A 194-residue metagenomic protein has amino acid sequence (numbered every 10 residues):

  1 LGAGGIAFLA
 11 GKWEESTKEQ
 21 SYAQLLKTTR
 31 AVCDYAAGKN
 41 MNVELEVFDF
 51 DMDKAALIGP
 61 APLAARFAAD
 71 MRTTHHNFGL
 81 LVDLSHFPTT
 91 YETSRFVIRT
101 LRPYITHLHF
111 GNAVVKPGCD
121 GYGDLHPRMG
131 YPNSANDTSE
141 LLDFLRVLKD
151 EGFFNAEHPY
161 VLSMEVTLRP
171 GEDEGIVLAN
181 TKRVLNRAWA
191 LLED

Functional and structural regions predicted by a protein language model:
L1-G79, N180: Active-site acidic/histidine proton-transfer and metal-coordination neighborhood in alpha/beta enzyme cores
G2-G4, P62-V82, P88-D194: Histidine-acidic metal/acid-base catalytic patches
K12-E15, D49-M52, L84-P88, L168-G171: Short histidine/acidic/glycine/proline-rich micro-motifs that form metal- and phosphate-coordinating active-site loops
